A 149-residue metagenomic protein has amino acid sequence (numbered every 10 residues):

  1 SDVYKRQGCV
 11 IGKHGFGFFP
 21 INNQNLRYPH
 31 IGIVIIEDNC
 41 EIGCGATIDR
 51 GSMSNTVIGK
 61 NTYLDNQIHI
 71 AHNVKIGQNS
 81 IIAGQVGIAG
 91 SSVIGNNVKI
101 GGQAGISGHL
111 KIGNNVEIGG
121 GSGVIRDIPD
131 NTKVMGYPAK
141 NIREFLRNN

Functional and structural regions predicted by a protein language model:
D2-Y4: Short, small-residue-biased leader/transition segments that mark boundaries at the very start of proteins
V10, F16, G45-T47: Active-site beta-loop-alpha junctions enriched in small/polar residues
V10, G123-V124: Conserved sequence/active-site signature of Rossmann-fold short-chain dehydrogenase/reductase
G12-Q24: Acidic/polar low-complexity surface segments
Q24-D49, S54-A71, K75-E117, G121-G123 (+1 more regions): C-terminal segments of enzyme domains that contribute to small-molecule binding surfaces
